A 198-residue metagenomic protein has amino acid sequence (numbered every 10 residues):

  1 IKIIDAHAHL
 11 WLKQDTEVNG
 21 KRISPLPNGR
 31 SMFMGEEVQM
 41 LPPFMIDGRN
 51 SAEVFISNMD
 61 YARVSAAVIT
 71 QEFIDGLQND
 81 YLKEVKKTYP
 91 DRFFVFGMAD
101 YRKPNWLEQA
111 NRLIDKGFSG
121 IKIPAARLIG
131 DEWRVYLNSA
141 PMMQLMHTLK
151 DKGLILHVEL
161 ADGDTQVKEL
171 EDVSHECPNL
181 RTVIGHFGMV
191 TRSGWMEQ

Functional and structural regions predicted by a protein language model:
I1-I69: An N-terminally biased module of ancient metal coordination in phosphate/nucleic-acid-related enzymes
I4-A8, A67-T70, F93-G97, I121-I123 (+2 more regions): Hydrophobic faces of well-ordered beta-strands that scaffold small-molecule active sites in alpha/beta enzyme cores
H7, M59, L82, L113 (+3 more regions): Conserved, mostly hydrophobic/aromatic
M45-R49, Q71-Q78, D100-L107, L128-L137 (+2 more regions): Acidic-and-aromatic substrate-binding clefts and catalytic sites of carbohydrate-active enzymes
D47, S51-E108: A metal-dependent hydrolase metal-coordination microenvironment
V54-N58, Q78-V85, Q109-L113, P141-L145 (+2 more regions): A general structural detector for well-ordered alpha-helical segments in enzyme core domains, enriched
F94-I129: Substrate-binding cleft of extracellular glycoside hydrolase catalytic domains
G120, V135-Q198: Catalytic pocket-lining loop regions of alpha/beta-barrel enzymes, especially the amidohydrolase/enolase/GH5 lineages
